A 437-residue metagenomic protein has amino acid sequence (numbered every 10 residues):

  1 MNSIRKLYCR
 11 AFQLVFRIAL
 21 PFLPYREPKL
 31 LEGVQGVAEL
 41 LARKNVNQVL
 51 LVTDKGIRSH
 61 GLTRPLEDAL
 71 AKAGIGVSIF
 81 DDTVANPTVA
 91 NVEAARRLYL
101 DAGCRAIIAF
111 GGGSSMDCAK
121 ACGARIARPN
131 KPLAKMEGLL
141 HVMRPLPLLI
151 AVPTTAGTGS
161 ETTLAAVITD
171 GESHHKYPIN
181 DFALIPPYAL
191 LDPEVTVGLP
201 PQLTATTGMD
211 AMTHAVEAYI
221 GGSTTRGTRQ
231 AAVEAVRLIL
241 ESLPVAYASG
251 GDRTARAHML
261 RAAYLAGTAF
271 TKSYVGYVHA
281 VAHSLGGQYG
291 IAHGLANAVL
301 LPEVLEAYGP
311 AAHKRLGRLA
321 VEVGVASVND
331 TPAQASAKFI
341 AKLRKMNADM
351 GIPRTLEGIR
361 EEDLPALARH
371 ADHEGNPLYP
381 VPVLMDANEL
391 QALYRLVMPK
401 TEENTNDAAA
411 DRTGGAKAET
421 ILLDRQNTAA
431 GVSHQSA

Functional and structural regions predicted by a protein language model:
M1-I79, A437: An N-terminal, well-structured beta->alpha segment
N2-L7, L316, A326-A437: C-terminal charged capping/lid subdomain of soluble metabolic enzymes
Q48-D54, S78-D81, I107-F110, I150 (+1 more regions): Short glycine-rich or small-residue beta-strand-to-loop segments that form or flank ligand, phosphate, metal/Fe-S
R58-N130, V245-R256: N-terminal small/polar loop signature for handling phosphorylated ligands or for N-terminal nucleophile
A90-E194: Glycine/threonine-rich beta-strand-loop-alpha-helix active-site module that forms ligand/phosphate-binding
A165-S273: Carboxylate- and glycine-rich phosphate/diphosphate-binding segment that chelates Mg2+/Mn2+
S273-K338, R344: C-terminal catalytic subdomain
